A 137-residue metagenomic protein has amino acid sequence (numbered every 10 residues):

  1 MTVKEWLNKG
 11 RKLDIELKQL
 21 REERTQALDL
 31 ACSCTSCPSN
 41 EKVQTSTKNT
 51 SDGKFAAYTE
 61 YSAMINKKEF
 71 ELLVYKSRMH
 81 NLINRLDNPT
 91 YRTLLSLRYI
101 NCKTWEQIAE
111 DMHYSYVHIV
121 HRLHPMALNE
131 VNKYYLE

Functional and structural regions predicted by a protein language model:
M1-R85, L136-E137: N-terminal interaction/assembly modules
Y75, P89-Y91, L123: N-terminal positioning helix adjacent to the helix-turn-helix/winged-helix DNA-binding module
H80-N84, S96, L128: Solvent-exposed, non-membrane alpha-helical residues enriched in polar/charged side chains
D87-K103: Short amphipathic alpha helix immediately N-terminal
L95, I108-E110: Hydrophobic positions on the alpha-helical face of helix-turn-helix-like DNA-binding modules
H113-L136: DNA-recognition helix of helix-turn-helix
